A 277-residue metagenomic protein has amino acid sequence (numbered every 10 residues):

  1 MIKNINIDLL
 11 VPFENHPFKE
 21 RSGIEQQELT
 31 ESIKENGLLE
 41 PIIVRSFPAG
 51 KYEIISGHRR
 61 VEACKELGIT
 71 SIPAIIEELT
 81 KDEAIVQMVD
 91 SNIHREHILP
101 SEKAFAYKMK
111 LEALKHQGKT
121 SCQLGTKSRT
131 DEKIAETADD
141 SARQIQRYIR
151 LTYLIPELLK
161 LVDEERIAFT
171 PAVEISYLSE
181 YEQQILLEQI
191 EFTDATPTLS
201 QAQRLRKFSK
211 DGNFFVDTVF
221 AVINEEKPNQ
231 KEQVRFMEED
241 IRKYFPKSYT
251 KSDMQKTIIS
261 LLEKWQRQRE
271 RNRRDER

Functional and structural regions predicted by a protein language model:
M1-E77, E83-E96, E276: Short, charged/polar connector segments at secondary-structure boundaries
F18-E20, Q26-Q27, E62-Y153, Y177: Amphipathic, charge-rich alpha-helical segments that serve as recognition/docking helices
L38-E40, Q117, Q123, Q183-Q184 (+2 more regions): Glutamine-centric residue-chemistry signal
K133, A142-I259: Amphipathic alpha-helical extensions and coiled-coil-like segments
E263-R277: Short acidic DE-rich linear segments
